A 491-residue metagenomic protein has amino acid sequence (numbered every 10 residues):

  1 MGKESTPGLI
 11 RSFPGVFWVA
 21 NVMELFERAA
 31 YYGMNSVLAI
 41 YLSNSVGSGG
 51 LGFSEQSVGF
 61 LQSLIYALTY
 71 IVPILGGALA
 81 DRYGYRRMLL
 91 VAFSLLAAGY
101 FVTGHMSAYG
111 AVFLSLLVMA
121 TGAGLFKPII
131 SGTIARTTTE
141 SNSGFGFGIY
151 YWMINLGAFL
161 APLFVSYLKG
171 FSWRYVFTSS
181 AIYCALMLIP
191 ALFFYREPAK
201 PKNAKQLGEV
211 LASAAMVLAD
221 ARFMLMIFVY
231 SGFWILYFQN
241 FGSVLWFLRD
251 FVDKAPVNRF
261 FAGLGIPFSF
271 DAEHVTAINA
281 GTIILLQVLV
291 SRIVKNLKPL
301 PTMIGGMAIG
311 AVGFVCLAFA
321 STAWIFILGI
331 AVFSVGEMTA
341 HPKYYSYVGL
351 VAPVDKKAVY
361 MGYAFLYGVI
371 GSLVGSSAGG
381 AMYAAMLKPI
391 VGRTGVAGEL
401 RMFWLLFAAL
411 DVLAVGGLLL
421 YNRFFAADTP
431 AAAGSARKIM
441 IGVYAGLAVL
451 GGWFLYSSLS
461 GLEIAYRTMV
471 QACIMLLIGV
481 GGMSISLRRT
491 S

Functional and structural regions predicted by a protein language model:
G2-P14, K200-F228, F260: Juxtamembrane intracellular "pre-TM" segments in multi-pass secondary transporters
S36-S57, G242-D271: Short amphipathic helix-loop junctions that connect adjacent transmembrane helices in Major Facilitator Superfamily/SLC
F60-A78, A277-V290, I370: Central cavity-lining transmembrane alpha-helices of secondary-active solute carriers, predominantly the Major
S94-A108, A308-S321: C-terminal ends and interior cores of transmembrane alpha-helices in multi-pass membrane transporters/permeases
L125-T139, T339-P353: Intracellular juxtamembrane helix-capping segments at the cytosolic ends of symmetry-related transmembrane helices
G144-K169, Y183-M187, A364-G379: Glycine-rich segments within core transmembrane alpha-helices of 12-TM secondary carriers
R174-F193, A397-L420, Q471-V480: Symmetry-related core transmembrane helices of the 12-TM Major Facilitator Superfamily/SLC fold
